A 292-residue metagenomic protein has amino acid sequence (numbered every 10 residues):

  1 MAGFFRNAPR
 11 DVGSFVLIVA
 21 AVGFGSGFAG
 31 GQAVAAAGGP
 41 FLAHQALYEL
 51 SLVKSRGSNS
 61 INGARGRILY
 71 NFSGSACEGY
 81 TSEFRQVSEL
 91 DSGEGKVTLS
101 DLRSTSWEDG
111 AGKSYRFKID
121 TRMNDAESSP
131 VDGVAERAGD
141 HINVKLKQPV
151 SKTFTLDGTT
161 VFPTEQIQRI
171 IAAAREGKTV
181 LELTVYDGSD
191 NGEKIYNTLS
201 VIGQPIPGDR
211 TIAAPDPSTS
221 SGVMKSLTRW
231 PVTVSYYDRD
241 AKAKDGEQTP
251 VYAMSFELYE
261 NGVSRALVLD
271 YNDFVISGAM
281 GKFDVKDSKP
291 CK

Functional and structural regions predicted by a protein language model:
A2-L17, S26-G27: Bacterial N-terminal signal peptides that target proteins for export
V22-Q32: C-terminal segment of classical bacterial N-terminal signal peptides
G31-G79, E83-V97, C291: N-terminal cleavable signal peptides for secretion/export
A37-A43, N71-Y80, W107-K113, V223-L227 (+1 more regions): A short, structured loop/turn motif at beta-sheet edges
Y48-V53, F84-E89, F117-R122, V232-A241: Short beta-strand segments that buttress and anchor functional surface loops
G66-S73, D101-E108, G133-A135, M254-E257: Hydrophobic/aromatic beta-strand elements that line small-molecule binding cavities or substrate pockets in beta-rich
F84-R137: Hydrophobic/aromatic-rich structural module bridging two neighboring secondary-structure elements via a short loop
D120-K292: Mature, soluble, non-transmembrane domains
